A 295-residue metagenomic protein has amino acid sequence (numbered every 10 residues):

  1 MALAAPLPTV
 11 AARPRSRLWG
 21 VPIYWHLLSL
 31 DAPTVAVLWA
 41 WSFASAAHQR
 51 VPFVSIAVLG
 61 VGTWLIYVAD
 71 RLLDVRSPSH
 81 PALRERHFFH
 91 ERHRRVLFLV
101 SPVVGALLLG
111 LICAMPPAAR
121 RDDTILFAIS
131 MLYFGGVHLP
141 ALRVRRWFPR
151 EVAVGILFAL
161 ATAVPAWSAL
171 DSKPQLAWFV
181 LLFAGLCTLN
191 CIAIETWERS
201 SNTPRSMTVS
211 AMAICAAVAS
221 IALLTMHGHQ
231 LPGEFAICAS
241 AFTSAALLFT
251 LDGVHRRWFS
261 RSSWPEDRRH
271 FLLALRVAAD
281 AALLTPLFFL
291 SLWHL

Functional and structural regions predicted by a protein language model:
A2-L65, E85, S101-L109, F179-L182 (+1 more regions): Catalytic cores of Mg2+-dependent Asp-rich isoprenoid enzymes
S45-A47, I112-P116, G135-A141, A166-L170 (+2 more regions): Structural signal for the C-terminal ends of transmembrane alpha-helices and the immediately following loop
V61-R76, A128-P140, F183-R199, S244-R256: Transmembrane alpha-helical segments that form the membrane-embedded catalytic/substrate-channel core of multi-pass
L65-L99, A184-A219: Solvent-exposed interhelical
H80-F88, C113-A119, A141-R146, D171-P174 (+3 more regions): Membrane-interface helix-boundary motifs at transmembrane edges
H90-A166: Intramembrane alpha-helical segments
E151-A193, R199: Functional transmembrane core segments of multi-pass inner-membrane proteins
